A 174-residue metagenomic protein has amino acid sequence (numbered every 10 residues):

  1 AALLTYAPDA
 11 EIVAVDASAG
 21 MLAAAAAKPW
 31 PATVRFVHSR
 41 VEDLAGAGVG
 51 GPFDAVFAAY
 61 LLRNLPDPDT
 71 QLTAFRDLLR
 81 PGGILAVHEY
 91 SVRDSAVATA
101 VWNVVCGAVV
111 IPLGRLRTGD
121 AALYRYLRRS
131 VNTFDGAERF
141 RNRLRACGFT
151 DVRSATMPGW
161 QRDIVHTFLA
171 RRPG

Functional and structural regions predicted by a protein language model:
A1-L44: Class I SAM-dependent methyltransferase SAM/SAH-binding core
V15, S91-C147, R153-T156: C-terminal alpha-helical "lid/dimerization" subdomain adjacent to the S-adenosyl-L-methionine
E42-V56: A short acidic, Gly/Pro-enriched loop at the edge of an enzyme's catalytic core that lines a small-molecule cofactor
D54-P68, S91: A short SAM/SAH-binding and catalytic strip from SAM-dependent methyltransferases
D69-I84: A short glycine-rich, Lys/Arg-flanked "PGG" loop and its adjoining helix->strand segment in the class I
L85-A86, D151: A short hydrophobic/small-residue beta-strand
R145-G174: C-terminal lobe and adjacent flexible extensions of AdoMet/dcAdoMet transferase-like proteins
